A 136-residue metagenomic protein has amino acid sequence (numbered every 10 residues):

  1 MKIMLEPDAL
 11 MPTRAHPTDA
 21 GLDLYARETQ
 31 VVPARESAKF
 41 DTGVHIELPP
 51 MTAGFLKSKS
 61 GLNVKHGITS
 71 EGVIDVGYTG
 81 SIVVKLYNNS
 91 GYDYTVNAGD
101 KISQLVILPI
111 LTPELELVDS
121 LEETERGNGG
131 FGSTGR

Functional and structural regions predicted by a protein language model:
M1-R136: DUTPase catalytic domain/fold
